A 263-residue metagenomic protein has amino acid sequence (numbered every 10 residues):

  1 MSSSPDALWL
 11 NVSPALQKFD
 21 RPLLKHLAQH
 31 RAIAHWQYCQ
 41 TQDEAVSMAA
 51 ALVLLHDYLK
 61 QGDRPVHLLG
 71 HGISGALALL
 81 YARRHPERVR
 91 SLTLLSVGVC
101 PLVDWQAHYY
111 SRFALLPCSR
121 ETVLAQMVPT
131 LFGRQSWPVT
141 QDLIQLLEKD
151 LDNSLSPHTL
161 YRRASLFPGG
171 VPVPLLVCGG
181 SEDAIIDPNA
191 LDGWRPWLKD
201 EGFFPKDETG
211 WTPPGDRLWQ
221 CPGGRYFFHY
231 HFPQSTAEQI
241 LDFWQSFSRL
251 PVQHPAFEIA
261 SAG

Functional and structural regions predicted by a protein language model:
M1-D43: Conserved HGGG/HGGXW glycine-rich cap/lid loop of the alpha/beta-hydrolase fold
A34, M48-V66: Conserved acidic catalytic loop of the alpha/beta-hydrolase fold
G70-A78: Gly/Ala-rich beta-loop-alpha elbow adjacent to hydrolase catalytic centers
R83-C118: Flexible "cap/lid" loop of the alpha/beta hydrolase fold
V103-W105, R120-G169: Conserved alpha/beta-hydrolase catalytic His-Asp/Glu region
V171, V177-G179, D183: Short beta-strand/loop motif that positions the catalytic acidic residue of the alpha/beta-hydrolase fold
A184-A190: Conserved alpha/beta-hydrolase "acid-adjacent" motif
G210-W211, L218-A237: Catalytic histidine-centered segment of alpha/beta-hydrolase-like enzymes
